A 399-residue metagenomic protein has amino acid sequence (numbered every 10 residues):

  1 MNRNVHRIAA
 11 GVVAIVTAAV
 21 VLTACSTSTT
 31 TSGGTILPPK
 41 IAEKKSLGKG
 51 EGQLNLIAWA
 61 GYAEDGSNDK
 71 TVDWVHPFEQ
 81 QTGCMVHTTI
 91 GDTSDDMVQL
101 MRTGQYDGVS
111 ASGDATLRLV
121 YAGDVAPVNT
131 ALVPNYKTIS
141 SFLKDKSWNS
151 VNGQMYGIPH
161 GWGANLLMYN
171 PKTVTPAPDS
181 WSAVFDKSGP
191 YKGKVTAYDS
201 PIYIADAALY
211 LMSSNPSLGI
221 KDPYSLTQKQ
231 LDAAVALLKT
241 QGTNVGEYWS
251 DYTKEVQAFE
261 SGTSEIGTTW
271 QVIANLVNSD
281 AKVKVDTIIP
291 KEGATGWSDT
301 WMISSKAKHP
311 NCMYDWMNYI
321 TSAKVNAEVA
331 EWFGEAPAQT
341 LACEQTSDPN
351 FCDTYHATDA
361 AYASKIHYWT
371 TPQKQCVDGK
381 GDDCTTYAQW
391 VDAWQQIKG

Functional and structural regions predicted by a protein language model:
V20-A24: C-terminal motif of bacterial Sec signal peptides marking the signal peptidase cleavage site
C25-T35: Bacterial lipoprotein signal-peptidase II cleavage site
L37-L119: Early extracytoplasmic/lumenal segment of secretory-pathway proteins
N55-K70, Q105, S110-E260: Extracytoplasmic ligand-binding site segments that recognize negatively charged/polar headgroups
K137-T138, V235-Q241, Q271, A281-M302: Periplasmic-binding protein-like
L166-T173, L209-L211, W297-H309, I320 (+1 more regions): A bilobed periplasmic-binding-protein/Venus flytrap-type ligand-binding module shared by bacterial periplasmic
S304-H367: Mature extracytoplasmic/periplasmic domains
S364-G399: Conserved C-terminal helix/tail region of periplasmic/extracytoplasmic solute-binding proteins
